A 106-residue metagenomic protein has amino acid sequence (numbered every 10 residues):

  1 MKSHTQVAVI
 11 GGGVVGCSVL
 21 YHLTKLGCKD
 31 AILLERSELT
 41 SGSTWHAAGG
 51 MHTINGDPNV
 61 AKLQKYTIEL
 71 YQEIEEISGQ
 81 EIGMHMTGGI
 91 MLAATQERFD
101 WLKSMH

Functional and structural regions predicted by a protein language model:
M1-K2, K25, M84: Short, flexible hinge/linker loops that cap or flank conserved catalytic cores
M1-V15, I32: Beta1/beta-strand and adjacent pyrophosphate-binding region of the FAD-binding site in flavoprotein oxidoreductases
I10, E35, A47, M86-G88: A secondary-structure boundary/capping signal
G16, T40, F99: Flexible, glycine-rich phosphate/dinucleotide-binding loops and adjacent beta-alpha linkers at cofactor/substrate
H22, S41, G79-E81: Short, flexible, glycine/charge-rich loop motifs used to bind or transfer phosphoryl groups or to couple energy/partner
T24-W45: Glycine-rich FAD pyrophosphate-binding loop
G49-H106: Dinucleotide-binding Rossmann-like beta1-alpha1 core, especially the glycine-rich loop that anchors the ADP
